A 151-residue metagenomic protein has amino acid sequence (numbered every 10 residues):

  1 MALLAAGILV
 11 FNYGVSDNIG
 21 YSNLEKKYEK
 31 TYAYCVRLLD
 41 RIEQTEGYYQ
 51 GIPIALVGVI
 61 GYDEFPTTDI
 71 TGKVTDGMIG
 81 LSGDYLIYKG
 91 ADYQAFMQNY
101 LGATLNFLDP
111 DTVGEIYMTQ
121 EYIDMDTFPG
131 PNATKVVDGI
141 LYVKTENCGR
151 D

Functional and structural regions predicted by a protein language model:
M1-D17: Signature aromatic-anchored transmembrane alpha helix within multi-pass, membrane-resident enzymes that catalyze glycan
G14-D151: Intrinsically disordered, polar/acidic, low-complexity terminal segments
